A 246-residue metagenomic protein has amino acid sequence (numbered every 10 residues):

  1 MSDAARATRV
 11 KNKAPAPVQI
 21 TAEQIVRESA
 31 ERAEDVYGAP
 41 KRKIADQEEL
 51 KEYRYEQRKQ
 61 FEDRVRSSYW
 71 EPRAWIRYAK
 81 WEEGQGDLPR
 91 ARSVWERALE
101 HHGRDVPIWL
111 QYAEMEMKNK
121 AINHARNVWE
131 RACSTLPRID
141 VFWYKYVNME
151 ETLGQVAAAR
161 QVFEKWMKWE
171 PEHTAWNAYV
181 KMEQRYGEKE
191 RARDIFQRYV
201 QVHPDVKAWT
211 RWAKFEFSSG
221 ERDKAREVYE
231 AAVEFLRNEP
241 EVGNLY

Functional and structural regions predicted by a protein language model:
M1-Y246: Alpha-helical solenoid scaffolds in eukaryotic macromolecular assemblies
